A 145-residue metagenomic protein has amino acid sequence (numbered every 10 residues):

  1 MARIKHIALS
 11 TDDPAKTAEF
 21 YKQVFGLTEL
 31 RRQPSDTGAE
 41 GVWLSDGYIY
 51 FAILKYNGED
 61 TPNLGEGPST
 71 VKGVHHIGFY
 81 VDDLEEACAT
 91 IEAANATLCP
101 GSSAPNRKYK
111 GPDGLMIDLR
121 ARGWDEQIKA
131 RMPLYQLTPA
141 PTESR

Functional and structural regions predicted by a protein language model:
M1-A18, V74-F79, G123-R145: N-terminal beta-strand motif that seeds the catalytic metal site of vicinal oxygen chelate
I4-D13, V42-S45, L64-T90, P105-G111 (+1 more regions): Vicinal oxygen chelate
A8-F51, C99, R107: Core segments of cupin and vicinal oxygen chelate
K16-E19, Q23, E85-A93: Replace "anionic and nucleotidyl ligands
G38, E59-G65, E126-I128: A short, acidic/glycine-rich surface segment
I49, G58, R122-W124: Residue-level signature for short turns and capping positions that connect secondary-structure elements
A52-L54, D118: Conserved beta-strand in the GNAT
C88-R145: Vicinal oxygen chelate
